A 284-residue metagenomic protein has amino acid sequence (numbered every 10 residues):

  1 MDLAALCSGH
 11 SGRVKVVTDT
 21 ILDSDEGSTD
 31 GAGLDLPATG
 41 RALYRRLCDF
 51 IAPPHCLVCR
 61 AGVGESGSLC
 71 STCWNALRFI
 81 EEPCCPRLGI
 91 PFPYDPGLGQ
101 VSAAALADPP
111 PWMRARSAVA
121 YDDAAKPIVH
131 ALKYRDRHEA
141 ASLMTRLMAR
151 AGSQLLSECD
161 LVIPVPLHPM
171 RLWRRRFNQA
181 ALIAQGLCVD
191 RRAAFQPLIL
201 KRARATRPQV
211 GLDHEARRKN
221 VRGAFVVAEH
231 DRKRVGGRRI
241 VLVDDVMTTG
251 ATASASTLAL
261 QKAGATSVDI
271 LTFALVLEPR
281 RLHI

Functional and structural regions predicted by a protein language model:
M1-I284: Glycine-rich phosphate/pyrophosphate-handling loop used in enzymes and phosphotransfer proteins
